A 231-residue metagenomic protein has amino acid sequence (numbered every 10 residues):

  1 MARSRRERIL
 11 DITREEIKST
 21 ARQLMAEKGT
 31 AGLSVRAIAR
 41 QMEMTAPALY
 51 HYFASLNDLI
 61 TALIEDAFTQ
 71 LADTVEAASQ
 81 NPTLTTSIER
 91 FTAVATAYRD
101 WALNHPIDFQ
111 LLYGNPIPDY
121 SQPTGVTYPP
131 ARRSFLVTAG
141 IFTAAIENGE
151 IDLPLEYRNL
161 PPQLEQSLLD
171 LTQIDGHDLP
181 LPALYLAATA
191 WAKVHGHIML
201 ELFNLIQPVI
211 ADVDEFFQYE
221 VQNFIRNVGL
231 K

Functional and structural regions predicted by a protein language model:
M1-I12: N-terminal intrinsically disordered/low-complexity leader segments
I12, E16-Q23, Q41, D58-A78 (+4 more regions): Alpha-helical structural segments
E16, K28-D58, A62: Helix-turn-helix
A26, A72, E76, R99-L103 (+4 more regions): Short amphipathic alpha-helical interface segments enriched in basic and hydrophobic/aromatic residues, used as
A78-D108, Y128-V137: Hydrophobic alpha-helical connector segments
Y113-Y120: Short linear capping/connector segments at secondary-structure termini
T124-G125: Divalent-cation-assisted or electrostatically stabilized phosphate/pyrophosphate-binding catalytic cores
L136-K231: C-terminal peripheral helix-coil segments that are non-catalytic and often amphipathic
